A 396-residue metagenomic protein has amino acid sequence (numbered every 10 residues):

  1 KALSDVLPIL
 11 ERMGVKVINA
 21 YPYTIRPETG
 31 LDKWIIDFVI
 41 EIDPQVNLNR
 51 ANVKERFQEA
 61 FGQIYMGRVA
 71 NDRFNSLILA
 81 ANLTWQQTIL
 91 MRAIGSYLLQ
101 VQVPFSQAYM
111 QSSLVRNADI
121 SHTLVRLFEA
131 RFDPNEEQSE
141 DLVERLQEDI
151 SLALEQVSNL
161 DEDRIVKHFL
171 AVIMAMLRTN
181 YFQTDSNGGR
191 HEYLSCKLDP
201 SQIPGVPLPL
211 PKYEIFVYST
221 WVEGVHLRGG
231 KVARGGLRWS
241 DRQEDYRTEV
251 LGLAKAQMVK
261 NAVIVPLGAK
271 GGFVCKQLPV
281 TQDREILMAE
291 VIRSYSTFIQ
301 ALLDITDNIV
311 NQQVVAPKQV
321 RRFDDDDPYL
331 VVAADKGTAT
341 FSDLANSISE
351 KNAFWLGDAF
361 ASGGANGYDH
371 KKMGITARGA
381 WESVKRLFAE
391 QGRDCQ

Functional and structural regions predicted by a protein language model:
K1-A334, S342-S347, G357-D369, R378: Extended, well-ordered protein cores
I348-N352: N-terminal accessory/precursor segments of enzymes
A353, G357-Q396: Glycine-rich phosphate/ribose-binding loops and adjacent secondary-structure elements that form binding surfaces
